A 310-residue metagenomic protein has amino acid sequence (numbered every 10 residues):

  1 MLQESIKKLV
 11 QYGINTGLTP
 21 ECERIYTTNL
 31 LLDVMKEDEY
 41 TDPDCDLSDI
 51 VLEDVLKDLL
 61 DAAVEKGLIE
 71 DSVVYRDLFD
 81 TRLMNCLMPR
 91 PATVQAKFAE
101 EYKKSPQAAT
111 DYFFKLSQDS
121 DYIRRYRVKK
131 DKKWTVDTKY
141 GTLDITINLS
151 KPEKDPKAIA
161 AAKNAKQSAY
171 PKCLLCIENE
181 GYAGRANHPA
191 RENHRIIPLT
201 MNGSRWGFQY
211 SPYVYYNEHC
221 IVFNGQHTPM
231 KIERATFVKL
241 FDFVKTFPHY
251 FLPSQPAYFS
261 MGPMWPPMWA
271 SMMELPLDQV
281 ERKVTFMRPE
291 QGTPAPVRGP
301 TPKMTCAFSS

Functional and structural regions predicted by a protein language model:
M1-R234, V280-M304, F308: Active-site microenvironments that recognize anionic phosphate/pyrophosphate groups
E218-H219, N224, P256-D278: Histidine-centered divalent-metal-coordination microenvironment in nucleic-acid enzymes
I232-H249: Long, well-ordered alpha-helical scaffolding segments within enzyme catalytic domains, especially pronounced
P248-Y258: A long, hydrophobic alpha-helical segment
